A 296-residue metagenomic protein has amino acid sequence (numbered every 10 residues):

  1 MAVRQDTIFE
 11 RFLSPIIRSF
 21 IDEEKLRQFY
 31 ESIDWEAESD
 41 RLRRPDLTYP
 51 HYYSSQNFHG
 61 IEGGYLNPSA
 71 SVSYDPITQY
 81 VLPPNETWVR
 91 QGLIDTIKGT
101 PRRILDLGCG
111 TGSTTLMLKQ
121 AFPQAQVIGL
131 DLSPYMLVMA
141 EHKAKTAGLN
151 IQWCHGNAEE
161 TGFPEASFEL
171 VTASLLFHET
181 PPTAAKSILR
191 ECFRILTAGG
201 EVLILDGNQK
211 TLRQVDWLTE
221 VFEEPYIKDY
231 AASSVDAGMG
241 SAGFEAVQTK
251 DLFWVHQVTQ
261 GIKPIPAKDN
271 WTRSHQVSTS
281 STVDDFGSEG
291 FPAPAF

Functional and structural regions predicted by a protein language model:
M1-G63: N-terminal auxiliary segments of SAM/dcSAM-dependent transferases
P101-G110: Conserved class I S-adenosyl-L-methionine
T111-F122: Conserved SAM-binding loop of SAM-dependent methyltransferases across substrates and taxa, primarily the Class I
S133-Y135: Conserved SAM/SAH-binding beta-strand->alpha-helix loop
A147-E160: Conserved SAM-binding strand-loop segment of SAM-dependent methyltransferases
E159-V171: A short acidic, Gly/Pro-enriched loop at the edge of an enzyme's catalytic core that lines a small-molecule cofactor
K186, L203-A242, A246-T259: C-terminal alpha-helical "lid/dimerization" subdomain adjacent to the S-adenosyl-L-methionine
K186-A198: A short glycine-rich, Lys/Arg-flanked "PGG" loop and its adjoining helix->strand segment in the class I
